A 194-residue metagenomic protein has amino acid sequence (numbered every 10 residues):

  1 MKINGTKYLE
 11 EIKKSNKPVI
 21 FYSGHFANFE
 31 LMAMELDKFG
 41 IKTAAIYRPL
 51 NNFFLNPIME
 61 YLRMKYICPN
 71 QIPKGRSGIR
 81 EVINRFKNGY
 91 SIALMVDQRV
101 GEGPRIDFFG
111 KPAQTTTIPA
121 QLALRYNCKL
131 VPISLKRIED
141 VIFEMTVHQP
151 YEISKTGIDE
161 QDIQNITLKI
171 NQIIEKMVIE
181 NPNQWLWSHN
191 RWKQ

Functional and structural regions predicted by a protein language model:
M1, M32-M34, M59, M64 (+3 more regions): Detector for methionine-enriched segments
M1-I12: Conserved phosphate-binding/catalytic loop of the ribokinase/pfkB sugar-kinase fold
N4, I46, T146-H148: Residues in well-ordered beta-strands of folded domains
K7, F26-F29, P112: Gly/Ser/Thr-rich beta-alpha loop segments that engage phosphate groups in nucleotides
E10-P18, K38, R76-Q194: Non-catalytic C-terminal accessory region of glycerolipid acyltransferases and related lyso-lipid remodeling enzymes
S15-G75, G101-I106, R137: Catalytic core of membrane glycerolipid acyltransferases/transacylases, capturing the structured, soluble-facing
